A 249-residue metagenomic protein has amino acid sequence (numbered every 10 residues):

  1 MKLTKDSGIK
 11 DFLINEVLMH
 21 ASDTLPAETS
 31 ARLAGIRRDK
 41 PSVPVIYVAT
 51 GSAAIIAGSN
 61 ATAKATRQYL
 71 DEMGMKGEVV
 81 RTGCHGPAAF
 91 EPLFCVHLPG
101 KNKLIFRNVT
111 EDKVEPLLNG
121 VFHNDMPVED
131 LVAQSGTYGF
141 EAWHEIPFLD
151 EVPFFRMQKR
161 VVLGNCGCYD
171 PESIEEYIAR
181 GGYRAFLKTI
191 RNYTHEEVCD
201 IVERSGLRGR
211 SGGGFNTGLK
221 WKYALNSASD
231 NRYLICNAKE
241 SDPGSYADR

Functional and structural regions predicted by a protein language model:
M1-R249: Feature of Fe-S/electron-transfer and energy-metabolism proteins that preferentially highlights extended coupling
